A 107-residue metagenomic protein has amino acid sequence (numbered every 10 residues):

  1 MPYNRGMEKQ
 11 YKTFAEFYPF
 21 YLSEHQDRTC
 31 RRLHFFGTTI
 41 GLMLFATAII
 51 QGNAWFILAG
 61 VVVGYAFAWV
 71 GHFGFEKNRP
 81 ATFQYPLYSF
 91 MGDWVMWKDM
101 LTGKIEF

Functional and structural regions predicted by a protein language model:
P2-Y3: Short, positively charged and aromatic/hydrophobic N-terminal segments
G6-Y21, K77-F107: Membrane-proximal soluble regions of multi-pass membrane proteins
S23-H34: Short, amphipathic, aromatic/basic-enriched membrane-interface segments that mark the entry/exit of transmembrane
L33-T47: Core segments of transmembrane alpha-helices that mediate helix-helix packing or line hydrophobic substrate/ligand
F45-A48, G71-H72, M100: Structural signal for membrane-spanning alpha-helices in multi-pass inner-membrane proteins, emphasizing helix cores
A48-F56: Transmembrane helix interruption/hinge and helix-loop junction motifs
I57-V62: Hydrophobic alpha-helical transmembrane segments
V63-E76: Transmembrane alpha-helical segments that form the membrane-embedded catalytic/substrate-channel core of multi-pass
